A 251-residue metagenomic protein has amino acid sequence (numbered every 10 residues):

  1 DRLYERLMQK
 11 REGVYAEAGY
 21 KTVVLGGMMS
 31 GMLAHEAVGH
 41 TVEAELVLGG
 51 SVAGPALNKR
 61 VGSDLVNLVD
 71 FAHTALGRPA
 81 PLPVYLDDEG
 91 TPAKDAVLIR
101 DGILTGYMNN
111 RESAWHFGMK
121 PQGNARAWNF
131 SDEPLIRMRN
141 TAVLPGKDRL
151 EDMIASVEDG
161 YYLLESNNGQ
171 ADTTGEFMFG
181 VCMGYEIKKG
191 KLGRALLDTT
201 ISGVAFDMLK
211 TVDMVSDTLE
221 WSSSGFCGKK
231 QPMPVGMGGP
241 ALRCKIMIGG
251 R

Functional and structural regions predicted by a protein language model:
D1-R251: N-terminal small-residue-enriched
